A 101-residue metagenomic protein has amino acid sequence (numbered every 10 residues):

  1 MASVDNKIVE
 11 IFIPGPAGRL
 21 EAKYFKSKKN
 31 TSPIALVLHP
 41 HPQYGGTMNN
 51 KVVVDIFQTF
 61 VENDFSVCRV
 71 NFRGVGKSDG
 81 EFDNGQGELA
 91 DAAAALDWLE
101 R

Functional and structural regions predicted by a protein language model:
M1-N30: N-terminal cap/lid segment of alpha/beta-hydrolase-fold proteins
R19-R101: Serine-hydrolase catalytic machinery in alpha/beta-hydrolase-like enzymes
